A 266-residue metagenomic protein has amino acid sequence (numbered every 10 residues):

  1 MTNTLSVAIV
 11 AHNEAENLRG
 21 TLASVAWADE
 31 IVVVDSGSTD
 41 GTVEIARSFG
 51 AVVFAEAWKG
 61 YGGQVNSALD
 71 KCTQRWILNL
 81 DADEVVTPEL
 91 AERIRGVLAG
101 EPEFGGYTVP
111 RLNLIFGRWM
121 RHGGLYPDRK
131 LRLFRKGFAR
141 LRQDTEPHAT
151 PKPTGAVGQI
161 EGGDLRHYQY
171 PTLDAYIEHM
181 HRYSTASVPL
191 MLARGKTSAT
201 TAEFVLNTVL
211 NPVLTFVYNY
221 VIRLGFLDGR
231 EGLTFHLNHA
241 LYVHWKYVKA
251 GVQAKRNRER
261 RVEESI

Functional and structural regions predicted by a protein language model:
T4-S6: Cell-envelope/extracellular polymer assembly enzymes that use nucleotide-activated donors
I9-W27: Short, well-formed alpha-helical segments that are part of the catalytic scaffolds of diverse glycosyltransferases
E16-R19, D40-F49, E89-L90: Acidic helix N-cap motif at the loop->helix transition within catalytic regions of sugar-transfer enzymes
S24, D35-E44, D81: A conserved acidic beta->alpha catalytic loop
W27, S48-G50, R129, P153: Short, structured coil segments at secondary-structure junctions
S36, E56, Q74, D81-E84 (+2 more regions): Short acidic donor-binding/metal-coordinating loop in glycosyltransferase active sites
V43-K71: Conserved donor nucleotide-binding strand/loop of the catalytic core
G62-L69, R75-W76, T87-N257, S265: Catalytic-site signature of metal-activated, phosphate-bearing donor transferases, centered on the GT-A/GT-A-like
